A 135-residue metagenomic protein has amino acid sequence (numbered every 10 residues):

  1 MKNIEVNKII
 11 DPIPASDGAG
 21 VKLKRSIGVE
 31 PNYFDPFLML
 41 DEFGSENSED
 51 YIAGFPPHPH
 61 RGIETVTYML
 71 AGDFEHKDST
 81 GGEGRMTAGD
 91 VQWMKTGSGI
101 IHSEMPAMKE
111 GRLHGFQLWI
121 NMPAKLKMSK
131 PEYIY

Functional and structural regions predicted by a protein language model:
M1-K24: Hydrophobic alpha-helical membrane-insertion signals
S16-L70: A short glycine-rich, His/Asp/Glu-containing loop-to-beta-strand
E30-N32, R61, R85, K109-R112: Solvent-exposed alpha-helices and their adjacent loops that cap or buttress functional pockets in soluble metabolic
A53-F55, T80-G82, S103-M108: Catalytic micro-motifs at enzyme active sites that drive phosphoryl/nucleotidyl and oxygen chemistry
E64-A88, G97-I101: A short beta-strand-loop-beta hairpin characteristic of the jelly-roll/cupin
G97-L126: Ligand-binding loop in jelly-roll beta-barrel domains
L126-Y135: Surface-exposed beta-loop interaction hotspot
